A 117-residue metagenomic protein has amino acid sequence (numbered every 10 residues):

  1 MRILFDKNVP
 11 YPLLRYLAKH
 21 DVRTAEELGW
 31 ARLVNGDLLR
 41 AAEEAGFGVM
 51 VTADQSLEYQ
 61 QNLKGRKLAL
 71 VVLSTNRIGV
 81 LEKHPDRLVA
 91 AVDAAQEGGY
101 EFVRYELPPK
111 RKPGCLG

Functional and structural regions predicted by a protein language model:
M1-G48: N-terminal first-folded block
L13-K19, L57-R66: Short loop/helix-cap segments at secondary-structure boundaries that form the rim of catalytic
W30, E58, N76-V80: Glycine-/small-residue-rich active-site loops that bind phosphorylated ligands and cofactors
R40-A41, K67-V71: Short, hinge-like loop/turn segments at secondary-structure boundaries
A42-N62: Acidic, metal-binding active-site segment of PIN/NYN-like and related structure-specific nucleases
A69-K112: C-terminal structural segments of small proteins and small subunits
C115: Small, basic N-terminal interaction modules of short regulatory proteins
